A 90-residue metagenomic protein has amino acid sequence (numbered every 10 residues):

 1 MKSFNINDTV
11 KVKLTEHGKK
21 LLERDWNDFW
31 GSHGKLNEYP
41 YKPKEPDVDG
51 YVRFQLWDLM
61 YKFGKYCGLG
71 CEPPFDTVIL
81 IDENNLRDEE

Functional and structural regions predicted by a protein language model:
M1-L86: Catalytic phosphate/metal-binding cores of nucleic-acid and nucleotide-processing enzymes, i.e., regions that mediate
E89-E90: Glycine-rich, aromatic-bearing surface loops/beta-hairpins
